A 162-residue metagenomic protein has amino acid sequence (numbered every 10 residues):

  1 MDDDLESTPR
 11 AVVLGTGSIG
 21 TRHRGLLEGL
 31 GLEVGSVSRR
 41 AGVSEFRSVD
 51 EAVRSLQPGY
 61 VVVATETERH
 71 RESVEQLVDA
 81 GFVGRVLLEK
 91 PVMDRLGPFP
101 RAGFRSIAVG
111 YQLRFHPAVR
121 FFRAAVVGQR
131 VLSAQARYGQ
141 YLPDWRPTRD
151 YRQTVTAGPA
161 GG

Functional and structural regions predicted by a protein language model:
M1-V43, S55-L56, Y60: N-terminal Rossmann-like dinucleotide-binding module
P9, G84, R105, Q129-L132: Nucleotide donor/acceptor-binding cores
R22, S48-E51, Y60, E72 (+3 more regions): Alpha-helical elements of Rossmann-like donor-binding domains used by nucleotide-donor carbohydrate transfer enzymes
S44-E51, T67: Glycine-rich, highly charged phosphate/nucleotide-binding loops
S48-L56, P100-R101: Short amphipathic alpha-helix with an adjacent loop that forms part of the alpha/beta core around
Y60-T67, R71-R114: Beta-strand-loop-alpha-helix segment that lines the small-molecule cofactor/substrate pocket of alpha/beta enzymes
H116-G162: Predominantly a Rossmann-like dinucleotide-binding segment in NAD(P)-dependent oxidoreductases
